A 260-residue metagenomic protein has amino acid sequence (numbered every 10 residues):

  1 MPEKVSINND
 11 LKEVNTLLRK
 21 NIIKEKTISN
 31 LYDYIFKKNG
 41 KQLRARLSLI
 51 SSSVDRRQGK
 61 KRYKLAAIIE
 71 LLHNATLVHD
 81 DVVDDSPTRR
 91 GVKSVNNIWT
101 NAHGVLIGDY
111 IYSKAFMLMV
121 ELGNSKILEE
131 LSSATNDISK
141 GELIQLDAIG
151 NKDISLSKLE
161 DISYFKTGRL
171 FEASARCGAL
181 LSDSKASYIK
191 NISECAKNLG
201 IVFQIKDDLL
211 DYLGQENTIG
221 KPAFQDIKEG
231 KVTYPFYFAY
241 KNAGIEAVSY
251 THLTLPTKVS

Functional and structural regions predicted by a protein language model:
M1-N74, V78, V82-N97, Q145-D153 (+1 more regions): Conserved N-terminal diphosphate/IPP-binding helix and adjacent helical/loop segment of trans-prenyltransferase domains
L31-I68, S157-L199, Y237: Alpha-helical phosphate/pyrophosphate-handling elements in metalloenzyme active cores
L47, A115, G141, F236: Residue-level signal for inorganic ion chemistry
Q58, L118-E130, L146-K158, R176-I192 (+1 more regions): Inter-helical turn/loop segments and adjacent helix faces that build the functional surface of alpha-helical bundle
R89-I111, D153-T167, E216-Y240, L253: Divalent-cation-assisted or electrostatically stabilized phosphate/pyrophosphate-binding catalytic cores
A173-N242: Active-site segments that bind and position negatively charged phosphate/pyrophosphate groups
A243, A247-L253: Mobile late-domain/C-terminal helix-loop "cap" segments that border catalytic sites or the cytosolic face
H252-S260: Single conserved hydrophobic/aromatic residue that forms the stacking wall/gate of nucleotide- or nucleobase-binding
